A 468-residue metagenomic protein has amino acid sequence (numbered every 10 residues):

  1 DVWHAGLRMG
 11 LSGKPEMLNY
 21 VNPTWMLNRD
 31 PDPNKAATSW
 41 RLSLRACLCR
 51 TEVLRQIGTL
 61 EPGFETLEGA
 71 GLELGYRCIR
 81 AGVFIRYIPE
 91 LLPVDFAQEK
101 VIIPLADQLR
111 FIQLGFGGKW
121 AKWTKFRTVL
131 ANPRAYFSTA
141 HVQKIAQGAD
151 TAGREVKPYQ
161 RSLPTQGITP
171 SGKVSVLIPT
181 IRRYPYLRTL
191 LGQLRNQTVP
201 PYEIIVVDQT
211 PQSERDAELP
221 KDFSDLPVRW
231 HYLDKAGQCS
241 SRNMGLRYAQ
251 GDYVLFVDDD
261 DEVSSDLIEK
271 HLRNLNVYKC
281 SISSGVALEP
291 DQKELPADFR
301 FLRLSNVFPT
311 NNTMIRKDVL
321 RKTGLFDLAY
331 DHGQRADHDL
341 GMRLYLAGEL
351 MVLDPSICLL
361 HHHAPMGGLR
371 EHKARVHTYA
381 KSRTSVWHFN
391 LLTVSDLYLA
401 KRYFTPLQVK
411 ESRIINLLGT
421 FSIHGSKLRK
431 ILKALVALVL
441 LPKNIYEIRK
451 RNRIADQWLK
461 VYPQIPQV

Functional and structural regions predicted by a protein language model:
D1-Y20, F84, E262, D266-F299: Conserved donor NDP-sugar-binding/catalytic core segment of glycosyltransferases
W25-C49, D298-I315, G333, A380-S385 (+1 more regions): A recurrent flexible, glycine/aromatic-enriched loop bordering the glycosyltransferase active site that acts as
T59, E65-L74, G333-L340, D354: Acidic donor-binding loop at a coil-to-helix junction in glycosyltransferase catalytic cores that engages
P104-S171, I181, K401-V468: Non-catalytic, C-terminal membrane-associated alpha-helical segments of glycosyltransferases
Q160-R161, R182-Q197: Short, well-formed alpha-helical segments that are part of the catalytic scaffolds of diverse glycosyltransferases
L191-Y232: Acidic donor-binding segment of Leloir-type glycosyltransferases
W230-A249: Glycine-rich, basic loop-to-helix element that forms the pyrophosphate-binding segment of sugar-nucleotide handling
V254: Short aromatic/hydrophobic "clamp" motif used to bind/position activated sugar donors
